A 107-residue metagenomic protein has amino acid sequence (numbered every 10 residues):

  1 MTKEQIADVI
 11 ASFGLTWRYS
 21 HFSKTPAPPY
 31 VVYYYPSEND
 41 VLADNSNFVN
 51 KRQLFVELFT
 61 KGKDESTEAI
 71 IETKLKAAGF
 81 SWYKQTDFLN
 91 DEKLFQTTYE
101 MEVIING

Functional and structural regions predicted by a protein language model:
M1-L42, S46: Small/polar-rich, solvent-exposed N-terminal microdomains that initiate assembly or binding
P26, N47-K51, E92-L94: Short coil/turn motifs at beta-sheet boundaries
Y35-N47, L54, M101-G107: Long, continuous compositionally biased terminal/linker segments
E38-N39, K61-K63: Short Gly/Pro-enriched loop/turn and capping motifs at secondary-structure junctions
N50-G62, F95-V103: Oligomerization/assembly interface segments of phage tail-like spikes and tubes
A69-G107: Acidic-leaning, charged glycine-interspersed low-complexity segments
